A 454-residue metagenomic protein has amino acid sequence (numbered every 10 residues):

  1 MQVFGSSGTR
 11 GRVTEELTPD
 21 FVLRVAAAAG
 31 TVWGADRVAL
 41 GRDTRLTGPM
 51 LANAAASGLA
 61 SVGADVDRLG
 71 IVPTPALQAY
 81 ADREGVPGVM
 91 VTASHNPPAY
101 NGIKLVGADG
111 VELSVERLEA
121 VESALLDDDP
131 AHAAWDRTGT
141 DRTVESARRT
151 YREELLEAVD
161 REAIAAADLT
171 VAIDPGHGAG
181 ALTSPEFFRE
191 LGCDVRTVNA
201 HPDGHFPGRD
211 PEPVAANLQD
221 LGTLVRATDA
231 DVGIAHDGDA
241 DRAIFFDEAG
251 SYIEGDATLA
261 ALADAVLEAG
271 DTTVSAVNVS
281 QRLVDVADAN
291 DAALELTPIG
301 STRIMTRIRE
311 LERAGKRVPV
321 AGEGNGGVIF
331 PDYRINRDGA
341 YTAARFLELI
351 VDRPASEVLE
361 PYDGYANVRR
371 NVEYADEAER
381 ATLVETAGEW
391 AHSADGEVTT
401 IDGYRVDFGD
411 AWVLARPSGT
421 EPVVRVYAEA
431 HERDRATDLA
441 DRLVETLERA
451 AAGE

Functional and structural regions predicted by a protein language model:
M1-A55, L59-V62, R68, V86-P87 (+2 more regions): An N-terminal, well-structured beta->alpha segment
D36-D43, D67, T170-A172, D271-V277 (+1 more regions): Short glycine-rich phosphate-binding loop at a beta-alpha junction
A39-N101, E186-F246: N-terminal small/polar loop signature for handling phosphorylated ligands or for N-terminal nucleophile
V89, G102-L118, A240-A269, A276 (+2 more regions): Glycine-rich phosphate-binding loop of actin/hexokinase-like ATP-binding domains
A99-L224: Gly/Ser/Thr-enriched, mixed-charge loops and adjacent short helices that form phosphate/oxyanion-binding elements
P211-L296: Acidic, glycine-rich loop-and-beta core segments that form the ion-binding/anion-interacting portion of active sites
D271-Y427, D434, D438-E454: Phosphate-binding and adjacent anionic-ligand microenvironments
